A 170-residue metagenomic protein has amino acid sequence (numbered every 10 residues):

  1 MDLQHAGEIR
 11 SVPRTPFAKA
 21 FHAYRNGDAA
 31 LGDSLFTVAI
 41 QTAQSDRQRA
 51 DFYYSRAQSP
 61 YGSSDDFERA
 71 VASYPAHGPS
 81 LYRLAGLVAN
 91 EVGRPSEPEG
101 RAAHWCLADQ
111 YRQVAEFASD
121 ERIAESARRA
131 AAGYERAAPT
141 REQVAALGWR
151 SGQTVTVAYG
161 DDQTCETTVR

Functional and structural regions predicted by a protein language model:
M1, E8-A18, S45-F52, S63: Generic helix N-cap/helix-start motif at coil->alpha-helix transitions
H5-A6, A39-T42, R69-A70, V114: Canonical positions in the second alpha-helix
V12, D46-R49, Y74-S80, D120-I123: Residue-level recognition of tetratricopeptide repeat
R14-A18, D51-S55, R83, N90 (+2 more regions): "A position-specific structural signal for the A-helix of alpha-solenoid helical repeats
R25-G27, A57-S64, A85, A89-E99 (+3 more regions): Short coil/turn linking the two alpha-helices of tandem helical-hairpin repeats
E68-P75, E99-I123, A132-E135: TPR/TPR-like (Sel1-like) alpha-helical repeat modules
Q113-R170: Terminal, low-structured helical/coil segments at or just beyond the last alpha-helical repeat
